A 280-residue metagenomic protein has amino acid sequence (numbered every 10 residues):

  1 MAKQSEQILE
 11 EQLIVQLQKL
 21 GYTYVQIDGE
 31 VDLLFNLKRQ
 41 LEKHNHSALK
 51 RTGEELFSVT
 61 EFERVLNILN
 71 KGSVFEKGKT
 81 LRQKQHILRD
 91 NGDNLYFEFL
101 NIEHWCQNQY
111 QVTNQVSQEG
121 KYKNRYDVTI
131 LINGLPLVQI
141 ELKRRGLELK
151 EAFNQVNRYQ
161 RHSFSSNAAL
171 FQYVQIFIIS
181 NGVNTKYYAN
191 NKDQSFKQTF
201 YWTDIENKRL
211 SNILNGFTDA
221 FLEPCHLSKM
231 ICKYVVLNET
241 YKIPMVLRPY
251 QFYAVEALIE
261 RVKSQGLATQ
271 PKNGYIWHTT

Functional and structural regions predicted by a protein language model:
A2-T280: ATP-dependent helicase/translocase motor core
